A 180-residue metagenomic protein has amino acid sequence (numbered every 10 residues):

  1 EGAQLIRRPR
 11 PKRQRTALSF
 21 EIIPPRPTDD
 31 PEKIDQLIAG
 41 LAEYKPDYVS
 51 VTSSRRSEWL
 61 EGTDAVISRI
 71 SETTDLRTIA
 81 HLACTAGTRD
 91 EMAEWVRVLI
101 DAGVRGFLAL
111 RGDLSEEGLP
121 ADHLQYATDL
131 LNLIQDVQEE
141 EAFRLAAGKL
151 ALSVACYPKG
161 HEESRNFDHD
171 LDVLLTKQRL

Functional and structural regions predicted by a protein language model:
G2-I23, P27-T28, E141-A147: N-terminal amphipathic alpha-helix/helix-capping segment at the start of soluble metabolic enzymes
A3, R7, P31-G40, S57-T74: Glycine-rich, positively charged N-terminal anion/phosphate-binding segment
T16-P24, D47-V51, T78-L82, F107-A109 (+1 more regions): Hydrophobic faces of well-ordered beta-strands that scaffold small-molecule active sites in alpha/beta enzyme cores
P27-L41, T63, R89-V96, R165-T176: Short, acidic/polar
Q36-T52, R179-L180: Catalytic domains of carbohydrate-active enzymes, especially glycoside hydrolases
K45-V66, R111-D122: Glycine-rich, proline-tolerant flexible connector loops at the mouths of alpha/beta enzymes
S57-H81, L124-V154: Alpha-helix-loop-beta-strand connector modules within alpha/beta enzyme cores
C84-D101, Q125, D129: Glycine-rich anion/phosphate-binding loops
